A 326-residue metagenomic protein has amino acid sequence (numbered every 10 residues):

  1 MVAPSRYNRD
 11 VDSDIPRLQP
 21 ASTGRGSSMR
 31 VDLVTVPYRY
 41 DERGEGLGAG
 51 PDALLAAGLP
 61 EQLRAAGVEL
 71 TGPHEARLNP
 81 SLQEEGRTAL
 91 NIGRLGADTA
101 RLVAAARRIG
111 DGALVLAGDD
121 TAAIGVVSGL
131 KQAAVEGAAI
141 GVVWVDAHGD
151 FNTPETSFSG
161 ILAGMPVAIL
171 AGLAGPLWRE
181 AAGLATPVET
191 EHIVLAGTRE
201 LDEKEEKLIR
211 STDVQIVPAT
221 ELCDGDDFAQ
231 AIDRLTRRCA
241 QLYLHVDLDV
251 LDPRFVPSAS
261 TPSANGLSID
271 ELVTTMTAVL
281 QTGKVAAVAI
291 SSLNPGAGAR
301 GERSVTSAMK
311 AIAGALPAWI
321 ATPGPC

Functional and structural regions predicted by a protein language model:
M1-G26: N-terminal amphipathic/basic-hydrophobic helices that include classical n-h-c signal peptides and signal-anchor
L18, G24-L114, G125-V126, A133-V135 (+1 more regions): Catalytic cores of soluble, metal-dependent hydrolases
G24-G26, A134-G137, S159-G160, L184-V188 (+1 more regions): Solvent-exposed alpha-helices and their adjacent loops that cap or buttress functional pockets in soluble metabolic
V34, G118-D119, V145-A147, A196 (+1 more regions): Active-site flanking residues adjacent to catalytic metal/cofactor-binding acidic residues
G112-E180, T282-A286: Active-site histidine-anchored catalytic micro-motif
G149, E200, L248-D252: Short, glycine/acidic-enriched loop or turn micro-motifs at the edges of active sites
N152, L201-E203, P295-A297: Active-site environment of divalent metal-dependent phosphoester hydrolases
G160-T190, V194-E203, I216, C223-D226: Active-site glycine-rich loop that binds ribose-phosphate moieties when present
